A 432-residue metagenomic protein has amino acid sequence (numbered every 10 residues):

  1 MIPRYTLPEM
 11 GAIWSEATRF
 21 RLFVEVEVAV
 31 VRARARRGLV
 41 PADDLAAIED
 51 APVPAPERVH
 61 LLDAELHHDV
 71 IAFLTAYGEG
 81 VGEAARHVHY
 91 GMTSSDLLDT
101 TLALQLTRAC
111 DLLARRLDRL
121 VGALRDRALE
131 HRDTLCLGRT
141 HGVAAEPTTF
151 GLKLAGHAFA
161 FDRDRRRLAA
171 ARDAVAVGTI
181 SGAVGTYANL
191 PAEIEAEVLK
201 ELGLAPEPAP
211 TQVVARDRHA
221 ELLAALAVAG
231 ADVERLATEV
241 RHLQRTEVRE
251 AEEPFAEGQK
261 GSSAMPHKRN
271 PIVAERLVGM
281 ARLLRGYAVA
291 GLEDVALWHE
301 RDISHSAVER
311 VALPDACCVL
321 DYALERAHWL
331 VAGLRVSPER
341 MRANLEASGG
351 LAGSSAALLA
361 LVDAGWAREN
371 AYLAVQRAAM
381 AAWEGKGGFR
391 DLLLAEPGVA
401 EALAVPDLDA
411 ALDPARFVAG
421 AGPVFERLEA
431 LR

Functional and structural regions predicted by a protein language model:
M1-Y187, A192-E197, P206, Q259-S262 (+2 more regions): A helix-coil-helix interface module used to build multimeric assemblies and to scaffold catalytic/cofactor sites
V31-R32, Q105-L117, L226-R235, V240 (+1 more regions): Alpha-helical support elements that line or immediately flank enzyme active sites and cofactor-binding pockets
A33, L113, L117-L120, L124-R127 (+13 more regions): Amphipathic alpha-helices that form helix-helix packing interfaces
G38, L320, A371: Residue-level signal for inorganic ion chemistry
E197-V213: A short, charged helix-loop
R218-E250, G258-C317: A conserved active-site cap/scaffold subdomain adjacent to cofactor or substrate pockets
L283-W366, A374: Long, amphipathic alpha-helical stalk/connector segments used for oligomerization, subunit docking, or mechanical
G333-A402, V418, P423-A430: C-terminal alpha-helical interaction appendages
